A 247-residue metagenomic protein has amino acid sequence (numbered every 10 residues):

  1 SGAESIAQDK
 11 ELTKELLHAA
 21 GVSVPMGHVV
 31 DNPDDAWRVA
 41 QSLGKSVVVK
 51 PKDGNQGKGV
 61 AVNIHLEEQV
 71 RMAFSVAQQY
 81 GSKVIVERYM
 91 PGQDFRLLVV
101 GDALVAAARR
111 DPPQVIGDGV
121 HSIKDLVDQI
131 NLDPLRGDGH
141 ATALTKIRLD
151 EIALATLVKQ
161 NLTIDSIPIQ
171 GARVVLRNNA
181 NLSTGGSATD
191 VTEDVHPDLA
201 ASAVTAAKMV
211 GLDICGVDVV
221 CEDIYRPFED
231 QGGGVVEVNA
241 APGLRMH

Functional and structural regions predicted by a protein language model:
G2-R148, P197-A201: Active-site nucleotide/adenylate-binding loops and adjacent lid/helix of ATP-dependent enzymes
M26-P33, L154-T163, D213-V219: Short, mixed-charge, low-aromatic patches
A103, D111-D118, S122, K159 (+1 more regions): ATP-dependent carboxylate activation and anion-phosphoryl transfer catalytic cores that bind Mg-ATP to form
L126-S187: Extended, charge-rich helix/loop segments that form flexible, surface "patches" used to engage negatively charged
